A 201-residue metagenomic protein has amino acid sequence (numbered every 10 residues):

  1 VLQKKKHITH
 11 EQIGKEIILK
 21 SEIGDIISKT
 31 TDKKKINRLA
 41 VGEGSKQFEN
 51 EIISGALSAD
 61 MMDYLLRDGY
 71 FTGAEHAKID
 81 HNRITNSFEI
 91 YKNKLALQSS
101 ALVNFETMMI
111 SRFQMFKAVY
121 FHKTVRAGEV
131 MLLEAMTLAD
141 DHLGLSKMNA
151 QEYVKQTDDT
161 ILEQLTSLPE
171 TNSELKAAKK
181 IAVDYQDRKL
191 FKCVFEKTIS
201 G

Functional and structural regions predicted by a protein language model:
L2-G201: Histidine-centered, transition-metal-coordinating active-site segments
